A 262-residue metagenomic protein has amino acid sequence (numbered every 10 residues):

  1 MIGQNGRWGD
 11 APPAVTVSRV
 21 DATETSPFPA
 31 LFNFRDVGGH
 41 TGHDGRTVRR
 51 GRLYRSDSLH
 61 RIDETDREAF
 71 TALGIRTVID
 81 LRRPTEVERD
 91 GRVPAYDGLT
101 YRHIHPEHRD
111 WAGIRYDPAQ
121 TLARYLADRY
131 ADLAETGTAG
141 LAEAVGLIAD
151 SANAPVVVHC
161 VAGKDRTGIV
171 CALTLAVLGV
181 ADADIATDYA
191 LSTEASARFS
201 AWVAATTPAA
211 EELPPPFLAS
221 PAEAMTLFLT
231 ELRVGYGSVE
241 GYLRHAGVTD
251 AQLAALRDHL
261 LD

Functional and structural regions predicted by a protein language model:
M1-V157, I169-D262: Cys-dependent protein tyrosine phosphatase-like superfamily
A162, R166-T167: Ser/Thr-glycine-rich phosphate-binding loops at phosphate-binding pockets of nucleotides, nucleotide cofactors
